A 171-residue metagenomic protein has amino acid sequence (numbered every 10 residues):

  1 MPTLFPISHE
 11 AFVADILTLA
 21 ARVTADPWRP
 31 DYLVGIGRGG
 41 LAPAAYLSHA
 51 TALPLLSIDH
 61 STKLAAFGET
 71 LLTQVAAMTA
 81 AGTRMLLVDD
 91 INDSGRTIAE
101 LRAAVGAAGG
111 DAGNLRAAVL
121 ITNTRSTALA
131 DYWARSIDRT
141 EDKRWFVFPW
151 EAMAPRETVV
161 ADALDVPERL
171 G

Functional and structural regions predicted by a protein language model:
M1-G171: PRPP-associated nucleotide enzymes
